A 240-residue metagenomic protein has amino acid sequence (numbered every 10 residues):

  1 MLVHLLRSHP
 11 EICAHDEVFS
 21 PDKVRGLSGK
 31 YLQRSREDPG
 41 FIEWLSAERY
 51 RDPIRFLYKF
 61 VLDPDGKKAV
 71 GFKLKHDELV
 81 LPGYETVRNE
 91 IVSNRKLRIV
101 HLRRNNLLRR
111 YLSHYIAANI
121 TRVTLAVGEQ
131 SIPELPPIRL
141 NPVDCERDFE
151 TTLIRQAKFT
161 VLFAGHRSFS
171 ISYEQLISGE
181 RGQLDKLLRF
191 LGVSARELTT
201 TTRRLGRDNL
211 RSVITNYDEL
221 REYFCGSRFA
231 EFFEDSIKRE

Functional and structural regions predicted by a protein language model:
M1-P64, E197-L198, L205-I214, L220-Y223: PAPS-dependent sulfotransferase catalytic core
R7, E11, I116-N119, G192 (+1 more regions): A generic structural signal for secondary-structure junctions that act as hinges or helix/strand caps at the edges
D16, F72, I171: Active-site flanking residues adjacent to catalytic metal/cofactor-binding acidic residues
S35-R36, T124, E129-C145, A195-E240: PAPS-dependent sulfotransferase catalytic core
G40-P82, V87-N94: A basic- and aromatic-enriched beta-loop-alpha substructure that forms the phosphate/nucleotide- and DNA/RNA-contacting
L74-S170, R181-L198: PAPS-dependent sulfotransferase catalytic domain
E174-G179: Substrate-binding strand-loop-helix patch in Rossmann-like NAD(P)-dependent oxidoreductase/epimerase domains
